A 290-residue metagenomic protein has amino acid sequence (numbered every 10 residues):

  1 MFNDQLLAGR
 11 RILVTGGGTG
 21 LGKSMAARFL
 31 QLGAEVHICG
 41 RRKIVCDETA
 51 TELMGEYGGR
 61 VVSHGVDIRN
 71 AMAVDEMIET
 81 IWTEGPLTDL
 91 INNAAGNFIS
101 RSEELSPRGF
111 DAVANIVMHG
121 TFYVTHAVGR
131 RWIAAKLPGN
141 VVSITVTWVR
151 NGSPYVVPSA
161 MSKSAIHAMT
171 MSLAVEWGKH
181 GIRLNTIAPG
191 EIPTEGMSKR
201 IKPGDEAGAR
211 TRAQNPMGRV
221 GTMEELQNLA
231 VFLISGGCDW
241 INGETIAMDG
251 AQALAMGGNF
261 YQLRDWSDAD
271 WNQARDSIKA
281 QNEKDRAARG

Functional and structural regions predicted by a protein language model:
R11, G16-G20: Conserved glycine-rich cofactor-binding loop
T51, K179, P189-Q214, M256-G290: A glycine/serine/threonine-rich, flexible loop-to-helix segment that serves as the NAD(P) cofactor-binding "lid"
R101-A114, T211: Substrate-binding pocket helix/loop in short-chain dehydrogenase/reductase
L105, G152-M161, S172, M197-R200 (+1 more regions): Active-site loop-to-helix junction immediately N-terminal to the catalytic Tyr of the SDR YXXXK motif in Rossmann-fold
T125, S162, T170: Active-site helix of classical SDR
G178, R183, I241-G243: Short, small/polar-rich loop/turn modules that mediate ligand/substrate recognition or access, typified
T186, E206-I241, M248-G250, S277-G290: C-terminal helical subdomain
